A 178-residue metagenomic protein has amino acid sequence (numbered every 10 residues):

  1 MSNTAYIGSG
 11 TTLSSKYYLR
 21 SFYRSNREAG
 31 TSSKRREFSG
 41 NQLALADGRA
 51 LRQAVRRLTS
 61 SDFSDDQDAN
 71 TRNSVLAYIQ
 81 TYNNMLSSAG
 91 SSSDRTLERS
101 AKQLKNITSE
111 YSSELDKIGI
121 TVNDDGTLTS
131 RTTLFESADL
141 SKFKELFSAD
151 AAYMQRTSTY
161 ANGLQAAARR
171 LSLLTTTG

Functional and structural regions predicted by a protein language model:
M1-G178: Polar, low-complexity export/assembly segments characteristic of proteins that are secreted or assemble on the cell
